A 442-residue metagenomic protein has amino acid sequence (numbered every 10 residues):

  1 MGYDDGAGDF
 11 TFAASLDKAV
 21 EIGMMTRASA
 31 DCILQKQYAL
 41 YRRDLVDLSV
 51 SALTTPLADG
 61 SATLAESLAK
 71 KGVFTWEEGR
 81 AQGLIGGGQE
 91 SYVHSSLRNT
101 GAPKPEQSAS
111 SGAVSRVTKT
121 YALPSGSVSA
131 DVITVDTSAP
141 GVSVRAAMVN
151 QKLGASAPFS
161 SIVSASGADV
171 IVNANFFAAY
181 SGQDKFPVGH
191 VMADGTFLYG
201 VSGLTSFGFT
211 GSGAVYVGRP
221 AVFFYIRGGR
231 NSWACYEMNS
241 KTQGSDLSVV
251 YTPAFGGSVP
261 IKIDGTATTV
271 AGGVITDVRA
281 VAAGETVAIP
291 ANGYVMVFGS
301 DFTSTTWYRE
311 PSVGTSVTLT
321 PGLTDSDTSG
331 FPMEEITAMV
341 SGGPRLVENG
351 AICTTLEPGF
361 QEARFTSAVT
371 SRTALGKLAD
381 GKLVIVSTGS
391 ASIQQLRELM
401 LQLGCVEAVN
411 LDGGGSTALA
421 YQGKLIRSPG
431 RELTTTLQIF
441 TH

Functional and structural regions predicted by a protein language model:
M1-T100: N-terminal propeptides
R98-H442: Gly/Ser/Thr/Pro-rich low-complexity, intrinsically disordered segments
